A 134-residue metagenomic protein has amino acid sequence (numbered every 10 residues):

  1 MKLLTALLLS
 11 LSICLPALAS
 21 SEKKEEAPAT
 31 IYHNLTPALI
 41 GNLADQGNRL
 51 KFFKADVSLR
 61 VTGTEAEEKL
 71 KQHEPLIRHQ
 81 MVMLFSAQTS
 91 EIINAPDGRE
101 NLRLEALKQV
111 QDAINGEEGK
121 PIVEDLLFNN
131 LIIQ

Functional and structural regions predicted by a protein language model:
M1-Q134: Flexible, low-complexity charged segments
